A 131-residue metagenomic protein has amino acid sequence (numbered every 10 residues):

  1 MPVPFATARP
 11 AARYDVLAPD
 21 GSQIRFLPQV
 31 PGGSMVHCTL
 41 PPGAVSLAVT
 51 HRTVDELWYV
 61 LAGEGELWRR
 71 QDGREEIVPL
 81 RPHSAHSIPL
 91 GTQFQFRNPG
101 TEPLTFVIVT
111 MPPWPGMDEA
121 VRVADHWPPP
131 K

Functional and structural regions predicted by a protein language model:
M1-H37, L47-A48, D118-K131: A short, N-terminal "cap"/entry segment at the start of jelly-roll beta-barrel domains of the cupin/DSBH fold
Q23-S34, G43-Y59, G73-R74, P82: A short beta-loop-beta micro-motif enriched in histidine and acidic residues
V36-H37, L67-R69, F106: Short hydrophobic/aromatic-rich beta-strand segments that constitute the beta-sheet cores of beta-sandwich/beta-barrel
V45-L47, E66, S84-H86, L90-F96: Histidine-centered metal-chelating micro-motifs
D72-L90: Short acidic-glycine-tyrosine-enriched beta hairpin
R81-P82, L90-M117: Ligand-binding loop in jelly-roll beta-barrel domains
